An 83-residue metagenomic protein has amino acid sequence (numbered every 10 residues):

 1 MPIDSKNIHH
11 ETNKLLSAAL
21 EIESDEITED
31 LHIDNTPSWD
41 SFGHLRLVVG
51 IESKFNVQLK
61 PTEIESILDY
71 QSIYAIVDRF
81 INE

Functional and structural regions predicted by a protein language model:
P2-V48, S53-E83: Phosphopantetheine-dependent thiolation modules in NRPS/PKS and related acyl-activating systems
